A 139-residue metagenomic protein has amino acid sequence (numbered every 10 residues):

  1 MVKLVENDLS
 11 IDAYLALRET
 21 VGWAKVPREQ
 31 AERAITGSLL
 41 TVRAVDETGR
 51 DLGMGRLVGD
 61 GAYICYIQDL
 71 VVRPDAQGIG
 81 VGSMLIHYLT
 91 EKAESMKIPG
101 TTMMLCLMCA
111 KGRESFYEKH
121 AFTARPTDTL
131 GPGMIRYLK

Functional and structural regions predicted by a protein language model:
M1-E29, T48: Short amphipathic alpha-helix that is part of the acyltransferase structural core
E6-N7, P99-K139: C-terminal "cap" of GNAT-fold acetyltransferases
R33-R43, T101-M103: A short helix-loop-beta-strand connector motif used in the catalytic cores of GNAT acetyltransferases and, in some
R43, R50-G59, Y63-Y66, V71: Conserved beta-strand in the GNAT
G59-I67, Q77, T101, T127: A conserved beta-turn-beta hairpin within the catalytic core of GNAT-like acetyltransferases that forms part
A76, G80-Y88: Conserved acetyl-CoA pyrophosphate-binding loop and the N-cap/start of the following alpha-helix in GNAT-like
K92-G100: Alpha-helix termini
